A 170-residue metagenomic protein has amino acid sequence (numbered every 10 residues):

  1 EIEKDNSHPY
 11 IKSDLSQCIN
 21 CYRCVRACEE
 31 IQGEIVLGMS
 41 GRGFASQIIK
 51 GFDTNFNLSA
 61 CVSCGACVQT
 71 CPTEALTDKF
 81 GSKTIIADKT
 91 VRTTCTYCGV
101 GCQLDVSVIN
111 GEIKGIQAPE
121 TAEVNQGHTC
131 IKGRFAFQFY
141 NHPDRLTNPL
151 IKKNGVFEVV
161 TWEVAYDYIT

Functional and structural regions predicted by a protein language model:
E1-T170: N-terminal export/assembly segments and adjacent metallocofactor-ligating motifs of anaerobic energy-metabolism
